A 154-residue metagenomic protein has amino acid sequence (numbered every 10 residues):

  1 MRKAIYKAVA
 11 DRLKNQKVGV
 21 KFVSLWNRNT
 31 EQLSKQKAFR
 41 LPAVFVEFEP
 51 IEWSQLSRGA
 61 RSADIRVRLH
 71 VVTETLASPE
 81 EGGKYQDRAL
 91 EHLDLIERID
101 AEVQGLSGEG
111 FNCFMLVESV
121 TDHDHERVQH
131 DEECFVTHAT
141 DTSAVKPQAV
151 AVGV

Functional and structural regions predicted by a protein language model:
M1-Q36, F48-V154: Charged, amphipathic alpha-helical segments and their flanking helix caps
R40-F48: Low-complexity, acidic Ser/Thr/Pro/Gly-rich terminal tails and inter-domain linkers that flank the onset of structured
